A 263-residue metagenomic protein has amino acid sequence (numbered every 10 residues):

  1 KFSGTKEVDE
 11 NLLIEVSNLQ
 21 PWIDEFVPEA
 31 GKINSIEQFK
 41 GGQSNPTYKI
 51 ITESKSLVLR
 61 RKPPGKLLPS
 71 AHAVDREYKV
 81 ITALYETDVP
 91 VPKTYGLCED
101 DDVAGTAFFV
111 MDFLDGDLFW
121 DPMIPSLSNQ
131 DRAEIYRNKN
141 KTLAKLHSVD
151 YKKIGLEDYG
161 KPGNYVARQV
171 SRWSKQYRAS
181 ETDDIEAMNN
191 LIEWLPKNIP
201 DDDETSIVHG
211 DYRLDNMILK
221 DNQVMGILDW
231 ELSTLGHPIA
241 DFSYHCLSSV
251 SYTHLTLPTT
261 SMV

Functional and structural regions predicted by a protein language model:
K1-P28: Juxta-kinase regulatory segment immediately upstream of eukaryotic protein kinase catalytic domains
F26-I33, T87-P90: Short secondary-structure junctions
E37-N190, N198-E204: ATP-binding pocket architecture of kinase catalytic cores
I207-H209: Catalytic-loop of the protein kinase fold
L214: Catalytic-loop Lys-Pro-X-Asn motif of eukaryotic-like protein kinases
K220-Y244: Catalytic activation segment of kinase domains across protein kinase-like and atypical kinase folds
T253-T259: Conserved small/polar residues in nucleotide/adenosyl-binding loops
